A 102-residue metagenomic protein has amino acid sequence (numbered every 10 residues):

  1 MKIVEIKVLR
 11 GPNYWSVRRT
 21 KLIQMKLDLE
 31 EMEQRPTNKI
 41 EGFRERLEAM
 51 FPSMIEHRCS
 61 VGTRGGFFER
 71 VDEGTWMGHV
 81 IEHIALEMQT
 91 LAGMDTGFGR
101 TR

Functional and structural regions predicted by a protein language model:
M1-L27, M88-R102: Charge-rich, well-structured scaffold segments of protease-associated domains
S16-E56: Active-site-proximal helix-loop elements at catalytic-domain edges
F43-R102: M16/MPP (pitrilysin/insulinase) zinc-metallopeptidase core fold and M16-derived inactive scaffolds
